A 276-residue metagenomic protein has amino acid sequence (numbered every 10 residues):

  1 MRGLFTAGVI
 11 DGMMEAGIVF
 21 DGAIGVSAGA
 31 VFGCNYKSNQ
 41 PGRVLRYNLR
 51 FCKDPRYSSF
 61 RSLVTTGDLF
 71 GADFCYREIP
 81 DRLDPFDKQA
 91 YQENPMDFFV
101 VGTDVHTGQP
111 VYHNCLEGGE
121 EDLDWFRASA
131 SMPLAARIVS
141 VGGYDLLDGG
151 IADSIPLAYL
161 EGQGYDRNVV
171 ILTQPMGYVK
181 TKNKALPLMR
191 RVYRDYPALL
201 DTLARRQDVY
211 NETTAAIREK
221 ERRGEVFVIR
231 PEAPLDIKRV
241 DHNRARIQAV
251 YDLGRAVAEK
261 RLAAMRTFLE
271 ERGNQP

Functional and structural regions predicted by a protein language model:
M1-V26, C34-P276: Patatin-like phospholipase
